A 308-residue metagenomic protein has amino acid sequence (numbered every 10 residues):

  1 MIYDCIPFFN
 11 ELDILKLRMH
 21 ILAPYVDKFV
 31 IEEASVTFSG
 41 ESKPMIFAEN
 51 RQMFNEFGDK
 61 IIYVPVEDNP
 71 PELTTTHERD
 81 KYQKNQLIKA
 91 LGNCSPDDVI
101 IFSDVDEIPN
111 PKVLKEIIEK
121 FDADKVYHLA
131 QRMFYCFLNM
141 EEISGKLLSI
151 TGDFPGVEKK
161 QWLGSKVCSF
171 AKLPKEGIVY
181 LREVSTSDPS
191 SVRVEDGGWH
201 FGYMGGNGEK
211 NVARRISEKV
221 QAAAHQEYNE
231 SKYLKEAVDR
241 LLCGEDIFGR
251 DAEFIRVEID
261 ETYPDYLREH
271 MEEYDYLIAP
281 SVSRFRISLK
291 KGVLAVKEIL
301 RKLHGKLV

Functional and structural regions predicted by a protein language model:
M1-P24: N-proximal low-complexity "stem/linker" segments adjacent to membrane-targeting elements
I2, D59-I61, V126, S191: Short, conserved active-site loop motifs that form the nucleotide-linked donor/cofactor pocket
D4-F9, E32-E33, F102-V105, L129-R132: Short His-Asn-centered micro-motif
V36-F102, P111: Active-site-proximal specificity loops/subdomain of glycosyltransferases
P71-L91, E107-E298, K302: Catalytic-site signature of metal-activated, phosphate-bearing donor transferases, centered on the GT-A/GT-A-like
